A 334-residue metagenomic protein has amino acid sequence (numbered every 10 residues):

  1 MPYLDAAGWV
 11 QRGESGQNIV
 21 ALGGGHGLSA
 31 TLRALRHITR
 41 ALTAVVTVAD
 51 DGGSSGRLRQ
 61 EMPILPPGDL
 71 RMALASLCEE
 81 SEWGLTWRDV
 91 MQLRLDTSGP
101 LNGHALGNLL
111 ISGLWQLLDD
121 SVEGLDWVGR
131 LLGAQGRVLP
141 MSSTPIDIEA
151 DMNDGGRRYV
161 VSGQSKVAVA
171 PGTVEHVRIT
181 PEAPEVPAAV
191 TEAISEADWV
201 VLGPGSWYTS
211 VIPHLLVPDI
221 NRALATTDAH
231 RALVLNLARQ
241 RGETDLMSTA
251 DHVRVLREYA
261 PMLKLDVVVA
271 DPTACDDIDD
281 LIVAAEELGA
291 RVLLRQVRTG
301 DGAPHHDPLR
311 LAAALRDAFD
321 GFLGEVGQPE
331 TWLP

Functional and structural regions predicted by a protein language model:
P2-A6, L246-P334: C-terminal functional extensions of proteins
P2-S15, R33-T39, T43-L65, A168-P171 (+5 more regions): Conserved phosphate- and dinucleotide-binding cores of soluble alpha/beta proteins, encompassing both enzyme active
V20-A21, V201-G203, A232-V234, V269: Structural motif
H26-G27: Hydrophobic/small residue at the entry helix of a nucleotide-binding pocket
A41, R137, R291-L293: Conserved beta-strand segments of alpha/beta enzyme cores
T47-G172, R316, D320, P329-W332: Electropositive, gly/pro-rich neighborhoods at or near active sites that engage anionic ligands
P204, L235-N236, P272, Q296: Short secondary-structure boundary segments
